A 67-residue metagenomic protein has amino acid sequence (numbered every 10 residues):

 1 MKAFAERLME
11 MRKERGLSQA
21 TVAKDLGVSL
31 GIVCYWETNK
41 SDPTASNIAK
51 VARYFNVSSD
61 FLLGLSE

Functional and structural regions predicted by a protein language model:
M1-E14: A short, Lys/Arg-rich alpha-helix, primarily the initiator
E6, G16-L17, P43-S46: Residue-level signal for the short linker/turn that defines the boundary of a DNA-recognition helix
E14, D25, Y54: Residues within the alpha-helical elements of helix-turn-helix
L17-Y35: Short alpha-helical DNA-recognition segment
E37, F55, S66: DNA major-groove recognition helix of helix-turn-helix
S46-F61: DNA major-groove recognition helix of helix-turn-helix/homeodomain DNA-binding modules
F61-E67: Short amphipathic recognition helices of helix-turn-helix/homeodomain-type DNA-binding modules
